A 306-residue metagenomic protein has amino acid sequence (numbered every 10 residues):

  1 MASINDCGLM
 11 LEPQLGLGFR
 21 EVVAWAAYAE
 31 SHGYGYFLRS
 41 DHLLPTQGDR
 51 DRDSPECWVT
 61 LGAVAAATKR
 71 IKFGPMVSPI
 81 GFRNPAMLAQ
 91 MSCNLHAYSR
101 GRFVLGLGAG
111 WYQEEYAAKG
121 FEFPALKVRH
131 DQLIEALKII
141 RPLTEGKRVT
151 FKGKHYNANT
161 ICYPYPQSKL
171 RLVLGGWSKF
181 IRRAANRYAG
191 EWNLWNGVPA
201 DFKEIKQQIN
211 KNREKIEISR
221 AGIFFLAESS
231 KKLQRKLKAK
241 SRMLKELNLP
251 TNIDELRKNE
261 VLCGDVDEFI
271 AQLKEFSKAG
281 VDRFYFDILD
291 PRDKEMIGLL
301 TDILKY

Functional and structural regions predicted by a protein language model:
M1-Y306: Active-site-adjacent structural elements that line small-molecule/cofactor binding pockets in enzymes
